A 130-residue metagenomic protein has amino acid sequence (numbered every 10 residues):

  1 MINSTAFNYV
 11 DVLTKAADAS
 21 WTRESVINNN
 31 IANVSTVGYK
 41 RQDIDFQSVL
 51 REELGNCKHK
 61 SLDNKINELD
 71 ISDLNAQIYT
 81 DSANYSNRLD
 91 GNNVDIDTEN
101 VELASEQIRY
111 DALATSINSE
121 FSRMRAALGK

Functional and structural regions predicted by a protein language model:
M1-K130: Amphipathic alpha-helical polymerization modules
